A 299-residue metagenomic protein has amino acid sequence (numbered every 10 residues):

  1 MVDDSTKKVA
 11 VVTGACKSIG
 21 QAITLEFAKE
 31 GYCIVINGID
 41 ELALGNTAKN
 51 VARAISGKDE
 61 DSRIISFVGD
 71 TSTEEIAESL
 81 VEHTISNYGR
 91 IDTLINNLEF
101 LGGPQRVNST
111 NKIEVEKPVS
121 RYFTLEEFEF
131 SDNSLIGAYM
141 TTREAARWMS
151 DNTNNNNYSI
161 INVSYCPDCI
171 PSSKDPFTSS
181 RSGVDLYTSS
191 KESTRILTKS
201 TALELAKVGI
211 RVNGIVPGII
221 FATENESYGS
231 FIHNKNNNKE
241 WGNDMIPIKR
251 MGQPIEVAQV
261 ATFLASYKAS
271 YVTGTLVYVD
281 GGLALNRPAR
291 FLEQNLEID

Functional and structural regions predicted by a protein language model:
C16-K17: Conserved glycine-rich cofactor-binding loop
E30-T47: Conserved glycine-rich Rossmann-like NAD(P)H-binding loop of the short-chain dehydrogenase/reductase
T47, N108-K112, K174-F177, K207 (+2 more regions): A glycine/serine/threonine-rich, flexible loop-to-helix segment that serves as the NAD(P) cofactor-binding "lid"
N97-Q105, N111-I113: Conserved NAD(P)H cofactor-binding loop of Rossmann-fold oxidoreductase domains
F100, K117-T124, S150-S193, T198-K207 (+1 more regions): Catalytic loop of short-chain dehydrogenase/reductase
A206, R211, V272-G274: Short, small/polar-rich loop/turn modules that mediate ligand/substrate recognition or access, typified
T262, T273-D299: Short C-terminal tail/terminal secondary-structure segment of NAD(P)H-dependent dehydrogenase/reductase domains
